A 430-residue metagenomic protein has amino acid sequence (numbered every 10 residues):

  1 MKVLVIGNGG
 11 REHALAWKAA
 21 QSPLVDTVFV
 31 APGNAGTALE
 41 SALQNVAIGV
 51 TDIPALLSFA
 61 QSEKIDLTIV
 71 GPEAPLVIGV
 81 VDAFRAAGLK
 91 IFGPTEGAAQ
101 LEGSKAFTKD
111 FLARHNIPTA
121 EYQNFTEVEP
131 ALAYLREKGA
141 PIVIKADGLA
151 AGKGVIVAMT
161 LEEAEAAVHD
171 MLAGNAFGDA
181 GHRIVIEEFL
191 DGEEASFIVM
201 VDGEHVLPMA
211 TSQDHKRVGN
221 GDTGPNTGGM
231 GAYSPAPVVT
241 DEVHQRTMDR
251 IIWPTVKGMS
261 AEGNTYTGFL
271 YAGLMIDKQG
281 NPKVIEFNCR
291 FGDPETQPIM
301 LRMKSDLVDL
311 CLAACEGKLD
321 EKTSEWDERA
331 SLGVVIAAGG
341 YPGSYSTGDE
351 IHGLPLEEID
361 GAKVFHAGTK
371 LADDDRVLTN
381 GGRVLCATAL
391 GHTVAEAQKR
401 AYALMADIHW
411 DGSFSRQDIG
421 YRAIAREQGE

Functional and structural regions predicted by a protein language model:
M1-G97: ATP-binding N-terminal substructure of ATP-dependent carboxylate-amine bond-forming enzymes
A20-P23, A38-L39, S62, F92 (+13 more regions): Solvent-exposed alpha-helices and their adjacent loops that cap or buttress functional pockets in soluble metabolic
N45-T51, Q123-E127, A158: Short acidic-hydrophobic, aromatic-tinged amphipathic segments that line or gate anion-handling sites
P94-G154: A conserved helix-loop-beta module that forms one wall/lid of the active-site cleft in ATP-utilizing catalytic domains
G154, A158-T296: Internal nucleotide-binding/catalytic subdomain
M248-L270, N288-I359, A372: Active-site "cap" helix and flanking loop/linker of ATP-utilizing ligase/carboxylase catalytic domains
T369-D373, L378-E430: Generic C-terminus detector
